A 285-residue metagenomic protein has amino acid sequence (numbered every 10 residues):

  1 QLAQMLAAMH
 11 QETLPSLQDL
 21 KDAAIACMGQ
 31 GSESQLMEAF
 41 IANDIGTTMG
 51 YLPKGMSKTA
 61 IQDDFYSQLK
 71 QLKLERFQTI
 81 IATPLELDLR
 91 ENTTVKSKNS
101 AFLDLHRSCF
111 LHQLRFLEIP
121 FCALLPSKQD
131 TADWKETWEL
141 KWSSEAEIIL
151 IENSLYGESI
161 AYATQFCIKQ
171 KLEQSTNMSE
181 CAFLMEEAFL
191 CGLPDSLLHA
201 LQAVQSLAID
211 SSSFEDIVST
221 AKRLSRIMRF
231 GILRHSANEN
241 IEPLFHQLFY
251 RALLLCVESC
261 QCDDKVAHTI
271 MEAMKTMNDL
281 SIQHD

Functional and structural regions predicted by a protein language model:
Q1-D285: Compositional signal for N-terminal targeting/processing segments
